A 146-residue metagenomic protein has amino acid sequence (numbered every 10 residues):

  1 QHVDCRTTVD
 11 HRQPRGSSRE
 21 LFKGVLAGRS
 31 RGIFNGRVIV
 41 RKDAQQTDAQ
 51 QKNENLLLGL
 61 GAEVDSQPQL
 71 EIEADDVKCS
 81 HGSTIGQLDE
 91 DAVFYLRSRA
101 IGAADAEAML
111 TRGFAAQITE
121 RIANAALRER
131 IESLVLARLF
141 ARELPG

Functional and structural regions predicted by a protein language model:
Q1-I101, A115, T119-G146: Conserved beta-strand/loop scaffold segments within soluble protein domains that form the structured core and edges
